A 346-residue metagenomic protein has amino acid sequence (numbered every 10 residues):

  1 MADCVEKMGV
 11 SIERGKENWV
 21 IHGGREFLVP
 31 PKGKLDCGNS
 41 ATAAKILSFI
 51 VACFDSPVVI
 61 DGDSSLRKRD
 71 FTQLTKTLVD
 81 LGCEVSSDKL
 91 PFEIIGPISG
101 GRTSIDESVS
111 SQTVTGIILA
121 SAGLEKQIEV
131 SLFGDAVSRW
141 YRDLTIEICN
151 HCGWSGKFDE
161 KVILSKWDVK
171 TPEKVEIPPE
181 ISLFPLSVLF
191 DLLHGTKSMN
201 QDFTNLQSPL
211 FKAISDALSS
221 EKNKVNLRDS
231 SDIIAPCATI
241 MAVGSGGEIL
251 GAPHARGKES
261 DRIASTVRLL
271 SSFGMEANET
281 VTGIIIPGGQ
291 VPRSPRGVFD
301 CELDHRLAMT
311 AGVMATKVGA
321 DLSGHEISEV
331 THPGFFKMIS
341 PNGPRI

Functional and structural regions predicted by a protein language model:
M1-I346: Short, structured segments at the rim of ligand-binding sites
